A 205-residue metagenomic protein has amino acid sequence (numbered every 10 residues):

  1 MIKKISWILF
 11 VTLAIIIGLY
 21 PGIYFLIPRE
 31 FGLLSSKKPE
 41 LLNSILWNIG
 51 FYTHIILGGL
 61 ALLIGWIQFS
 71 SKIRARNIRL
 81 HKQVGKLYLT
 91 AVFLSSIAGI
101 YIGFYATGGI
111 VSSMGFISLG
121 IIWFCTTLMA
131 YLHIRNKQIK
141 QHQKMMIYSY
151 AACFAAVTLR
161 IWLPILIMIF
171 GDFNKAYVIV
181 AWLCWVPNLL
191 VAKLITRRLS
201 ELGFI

Functional and structural regions predicted by a protein language model:
M1-I205: Alpha-helical membrane insertion/targeting regions
